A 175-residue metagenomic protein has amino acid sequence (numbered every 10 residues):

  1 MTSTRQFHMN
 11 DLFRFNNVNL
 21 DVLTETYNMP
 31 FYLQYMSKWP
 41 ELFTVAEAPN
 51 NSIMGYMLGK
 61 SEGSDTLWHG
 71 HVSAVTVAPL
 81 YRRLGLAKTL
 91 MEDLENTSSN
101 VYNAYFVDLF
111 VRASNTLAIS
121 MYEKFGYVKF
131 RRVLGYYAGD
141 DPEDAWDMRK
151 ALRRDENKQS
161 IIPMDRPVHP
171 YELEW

Functional and structural regions predicted by a protein language model:
T2, M9-R82, M91-Y102, A151-D155 (+1 more regions): Acetyl-CoA-dependent GNAT
W39, T66, N115, G139-E143: Short acidic/glycine-enriched loop/turn segments that link adjacent beta-strands
A78, R112-N115: Loop/turn elements at beta-strand to alpha-helix junctions within RNA-recognition modules
G85: Conserved G/P- and acidic residue-centered "switch" motifs that form tight phosphate/ATP-binding loops in soluble
M91, N115-A118, G135-D140: Short glycine/proline-centered loop/turn elements that form peptide/ligand docking sites
S98-F110, M121: Conserved GNAT acetyl-CoA-binding A-motif
D108-F110, E123-D147, L173: Conserved catalytic-core motifs of GNAT/GCN5-like acyltransferases
